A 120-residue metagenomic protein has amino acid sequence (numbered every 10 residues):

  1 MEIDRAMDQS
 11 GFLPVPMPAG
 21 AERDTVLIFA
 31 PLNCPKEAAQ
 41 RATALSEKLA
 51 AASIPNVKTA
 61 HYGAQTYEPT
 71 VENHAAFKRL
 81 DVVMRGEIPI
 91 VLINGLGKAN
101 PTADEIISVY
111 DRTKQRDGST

Functional and structural regions predicted by a protein language model:
M1-G20: Short N-terminal or domain-adjacent regulatory/targeting segments
E2-D4, N33-P35, Y62-P69: Short, mixed-charge, low-aromatic patches
P14-A60: Local sequence-structure signature of Cys/Sec-based thiol-disulfide redox active-site neighborhoods
A21-R23, R85-I88: Extracytoplasmic
A30-L32, A60-G63, G95-G97, D104-E105: A mature extracytoplasmic/lumenal domain signature
C34-A42, M84, A99-A103: Solvent-exposed, acidic/flexible segments
N56, A60-E87, T113: Thioredoxin-like thiol-disulfide oxidoreductase module
L92-T120: Non-catalytic, surface beta->alpha helical segment in thiol-disulfide oxidoreductase systems
